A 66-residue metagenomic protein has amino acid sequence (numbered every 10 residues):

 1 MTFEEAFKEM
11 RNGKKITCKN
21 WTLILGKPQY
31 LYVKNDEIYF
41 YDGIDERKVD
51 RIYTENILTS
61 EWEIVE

Functional and structural regions predicted by a protein language model:
M1-E66: Structural boundary micro-motifs
